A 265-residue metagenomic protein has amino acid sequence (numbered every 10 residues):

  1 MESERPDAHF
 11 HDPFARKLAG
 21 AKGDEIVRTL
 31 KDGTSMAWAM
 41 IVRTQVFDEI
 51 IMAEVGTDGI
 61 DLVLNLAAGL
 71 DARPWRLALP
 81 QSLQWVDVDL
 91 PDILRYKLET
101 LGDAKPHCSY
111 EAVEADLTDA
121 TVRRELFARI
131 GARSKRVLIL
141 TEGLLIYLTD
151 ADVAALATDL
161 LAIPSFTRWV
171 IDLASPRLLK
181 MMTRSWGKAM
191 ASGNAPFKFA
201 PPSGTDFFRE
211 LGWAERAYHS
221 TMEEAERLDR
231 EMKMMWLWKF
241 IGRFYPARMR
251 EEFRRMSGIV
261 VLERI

Functional and structural regions predicted by a protein language model:
M1-V113, A120, R124-R129, R133: Rossmann-like AdoMet
A112, A120-R124, Y147-S165: A short, conserved alpha-helix within the catalytic core of class I
R136-A151: A short SAM/SAH-binding and catalytic strip from SAM-dependent methyltransferases
L138-L140, A157-P176: Conserved beta-strand signature within the Rossmann-like core of class I S-adenosyl-L-methionine
L179-A195: Short, glycine-/aromatic-enriched active-site segment of Class I SAM-dependent methyltransferases
A195-S220: Short alpha-helix
A214-F240: Conserved catalytic loop of SAM-dependent methyltransferase domains
R230-I265: Core SAM-dependent methyltransferase catalytic element
